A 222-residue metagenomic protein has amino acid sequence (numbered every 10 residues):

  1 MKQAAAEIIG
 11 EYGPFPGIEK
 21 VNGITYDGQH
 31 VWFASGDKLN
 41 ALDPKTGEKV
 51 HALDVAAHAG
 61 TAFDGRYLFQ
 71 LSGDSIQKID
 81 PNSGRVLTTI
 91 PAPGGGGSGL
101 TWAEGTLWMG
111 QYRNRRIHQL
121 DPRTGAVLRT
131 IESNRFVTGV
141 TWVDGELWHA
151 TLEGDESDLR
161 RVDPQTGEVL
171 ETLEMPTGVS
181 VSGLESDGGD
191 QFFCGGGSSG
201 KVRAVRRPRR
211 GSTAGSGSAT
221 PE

Functional and structural regions predicted by a protein language model:
M1-G17: A short helix->beta-strand "capping" segment at the edge of beta-propeller domains
Y12-D37, A59-G60: Beta-strand-rich domains and repeat architectures in extracellular enzymes and scaffolds, especially beta-propellers
Y12-G17, H51-A56, T89-G94, T130-N134 (+1 more regions): Surface loop/turn motifs at the tips and blade-to-blade linkers of beta-strand repeat domains
Y26-G28, F63-G65, W102-E104, W142-D144 (+1 more regions): Residue-level detector of Asp-centered blade-edge/turn motifs that repeat once per structural unit in beta-propeller
V31-D37, L68-D74, M109-N114, H149-G154 (+1 more regions): Conserved beta-strand positions in repeat-built beta-propeller and related beta-rich domains
D43-G47, D80-G84, D121-G125, D163-G167 (+1 more regions): Short loop/turn segments that connect beta-strands within beta-propeller blades
V181-E222: Blade-level signature of beta-propeller repeat domains, shared across WD40, Kelch, NHL, RCC1 and BNR/Asp-box propellers
